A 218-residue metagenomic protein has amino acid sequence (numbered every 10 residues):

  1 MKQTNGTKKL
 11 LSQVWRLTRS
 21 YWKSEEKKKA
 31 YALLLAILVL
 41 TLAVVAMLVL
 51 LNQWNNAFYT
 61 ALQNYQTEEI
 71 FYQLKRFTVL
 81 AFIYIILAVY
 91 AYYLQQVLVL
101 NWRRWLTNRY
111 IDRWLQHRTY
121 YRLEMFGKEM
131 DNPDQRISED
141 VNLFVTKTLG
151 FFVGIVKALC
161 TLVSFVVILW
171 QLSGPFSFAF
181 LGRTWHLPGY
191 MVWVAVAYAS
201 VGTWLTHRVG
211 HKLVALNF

Functional and structural regions predicted by a protein language model:
M1-L48, A57-F77, A91-Q95, Y121-L162 (+1 more regions): Membrane-integrated ABC transporters
L11, N52-N56, T107-I111, L162-F165 (+3 more regions): Alpha-helical transmembrane segments of polytopic integral membrane proteins, especially the permease/helical cores
L33, I37, R76, L80 (+3 more regions): Pore-lining and gate-forming transmembrane alpha-helices of multi-pass membrane transport proteins
V49, I85-V89, Y93, V166 (+1 more regions): Membrane-embedded alpha-helical segments of multi-pass transporters/permeases
F77-W114: Glycine/proline-rich, flexible active-site/cofactor-binding loop segments that harbor closely spaced acidic
Y93-R104, Q116, V166-S177, H211 (+1 more regions): Transmembrane helix-loop junctions in multipass membrane proteins, especially transporters and channels
L98-D112, W185, V192-F218: Cytoplasmic coupling helices
Q171-G189: Membrane-interfacial helix-loop-helix connectors in multipass membrane proteins
